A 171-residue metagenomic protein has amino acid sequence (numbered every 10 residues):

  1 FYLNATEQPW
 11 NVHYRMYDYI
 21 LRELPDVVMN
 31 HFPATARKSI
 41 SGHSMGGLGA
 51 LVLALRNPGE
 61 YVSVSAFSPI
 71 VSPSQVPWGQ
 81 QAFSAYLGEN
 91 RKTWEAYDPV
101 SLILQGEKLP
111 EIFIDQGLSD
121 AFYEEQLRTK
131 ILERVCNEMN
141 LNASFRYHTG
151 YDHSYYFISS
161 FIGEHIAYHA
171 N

Functional and structural regions predicted by a protein language model:
F1-N171: Non-catalytic cap/lid and distal C-terminal segments of serine-dependent acyl enzymes
